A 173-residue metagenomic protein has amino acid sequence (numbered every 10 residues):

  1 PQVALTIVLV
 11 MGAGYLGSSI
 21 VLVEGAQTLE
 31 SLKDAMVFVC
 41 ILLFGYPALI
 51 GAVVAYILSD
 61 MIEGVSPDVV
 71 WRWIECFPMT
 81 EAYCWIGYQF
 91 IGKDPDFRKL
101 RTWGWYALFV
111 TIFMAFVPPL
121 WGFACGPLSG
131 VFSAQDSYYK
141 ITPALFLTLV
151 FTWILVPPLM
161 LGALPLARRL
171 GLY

Functional and structural regions predicted by a protein language model:
P1-T6: N-terminal membrane topogenic signal
I7, Y15-V39, E63-Y173: Membrane-embedded alpha-helical hairpins and interfacial helices in multi-pass inner-membrane proteins
M11, Y56-I57, T80: Residue-level recognition of pore/gate-forming positions within transmembrane alpha-helices of multi-pass
K33-A52: Generic transmembrane alpha-helix motif of multi-pass integral membrane proteins
F44-G45, Y56, L159: Single-residue recognition of alpha-helix boundary sites
A52-D60: Small-polar-interrupted transmembrane alpha-helices in polytopic inner-membrane proteins
